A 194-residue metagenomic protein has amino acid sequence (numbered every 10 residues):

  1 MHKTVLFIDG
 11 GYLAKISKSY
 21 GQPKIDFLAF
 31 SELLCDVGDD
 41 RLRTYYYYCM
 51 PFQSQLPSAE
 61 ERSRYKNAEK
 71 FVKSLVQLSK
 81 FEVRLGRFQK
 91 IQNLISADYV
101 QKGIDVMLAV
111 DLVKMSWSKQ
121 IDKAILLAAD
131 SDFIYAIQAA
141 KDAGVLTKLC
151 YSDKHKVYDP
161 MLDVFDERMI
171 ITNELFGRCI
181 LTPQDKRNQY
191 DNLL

Functional and structural regions predicted by a protein language model:
M1-Y99, L146, S152: Domain-level signal for Mg2+-assisted phosphodiester chemistry and nucleotide/NA-binding surfaces in nucleic-acid
Q77, E82-L194: Nuclease catalytic cores that cleave nucleic-acid phosphodiester bonds, predominantly acidic two-metal-ion
